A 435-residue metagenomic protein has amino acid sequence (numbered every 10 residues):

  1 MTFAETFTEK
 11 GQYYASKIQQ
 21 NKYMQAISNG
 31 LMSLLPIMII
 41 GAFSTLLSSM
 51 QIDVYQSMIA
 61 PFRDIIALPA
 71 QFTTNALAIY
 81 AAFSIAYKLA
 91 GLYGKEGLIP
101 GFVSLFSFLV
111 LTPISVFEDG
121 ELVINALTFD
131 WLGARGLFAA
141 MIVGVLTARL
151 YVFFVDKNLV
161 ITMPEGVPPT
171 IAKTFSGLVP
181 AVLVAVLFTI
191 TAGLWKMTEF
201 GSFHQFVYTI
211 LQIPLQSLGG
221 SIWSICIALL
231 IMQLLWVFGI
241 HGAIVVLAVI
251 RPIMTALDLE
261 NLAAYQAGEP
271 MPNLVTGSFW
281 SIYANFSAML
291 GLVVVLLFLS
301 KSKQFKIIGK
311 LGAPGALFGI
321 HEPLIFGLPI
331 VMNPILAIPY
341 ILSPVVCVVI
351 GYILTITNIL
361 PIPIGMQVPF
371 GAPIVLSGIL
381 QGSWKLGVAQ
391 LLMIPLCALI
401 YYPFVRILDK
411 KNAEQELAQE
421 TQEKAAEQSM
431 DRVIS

Functional and structural regions predicted by a protein language model:
T2-I18, A60-R63, G120-E121, L259-E269 (+2 more regions): Transmembrane alpha-helical segments and their short flanking loops that form helix-hairpins/helix-helix interfaces
S16, Q20-I161, V331: Early transmembrane hairpin of solute transport permeases
I40, A78, A82, A86 (+23 more regions): Alpha-helical transmembrane segments in multi-pass membrane proteins
S48-P69, F106-R135, P164-G166, T198-Q216 (+3 more regions): Inter-helical loop and helix-membrane interface segments of multi-pass membrane transporters/permeases
P69-A81, G136-A139, L218-F238, P270-M289 (+1 more regions): Hydrophobic alpha-helical transmembrane segments
I79-L89, F102, F106, Y265-I335 (+1 more regions): Alpha-helical membrane segments and immediately flanking helix-loop junctions that form or couple to the substrate/ion
S115-A185, T189-W223: Membrane-interface helix-loop-helix junctions at boundaries between adjacent transmembrane segments
V182-S300: Generic multipass alpha-helical transmembrane bundles of integral membrane proteins
